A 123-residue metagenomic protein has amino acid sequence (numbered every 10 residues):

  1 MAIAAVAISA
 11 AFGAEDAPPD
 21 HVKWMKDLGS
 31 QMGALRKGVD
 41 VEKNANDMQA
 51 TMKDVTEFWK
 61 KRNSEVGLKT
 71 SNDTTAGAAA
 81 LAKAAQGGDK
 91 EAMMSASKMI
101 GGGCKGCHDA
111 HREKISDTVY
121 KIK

Functional and structural regions predicted by a protein language model:
I3-E15: Sec/Tat signal peptide C-region and signal peptidase I cleavage site
F12-G101, E113-K123: Extracytoplasmic c-type cytochrome modules immediately beyond a signal peptide or single-pass transmembrane anchor
K105-E113: Detector for the c-type heme attachment site
